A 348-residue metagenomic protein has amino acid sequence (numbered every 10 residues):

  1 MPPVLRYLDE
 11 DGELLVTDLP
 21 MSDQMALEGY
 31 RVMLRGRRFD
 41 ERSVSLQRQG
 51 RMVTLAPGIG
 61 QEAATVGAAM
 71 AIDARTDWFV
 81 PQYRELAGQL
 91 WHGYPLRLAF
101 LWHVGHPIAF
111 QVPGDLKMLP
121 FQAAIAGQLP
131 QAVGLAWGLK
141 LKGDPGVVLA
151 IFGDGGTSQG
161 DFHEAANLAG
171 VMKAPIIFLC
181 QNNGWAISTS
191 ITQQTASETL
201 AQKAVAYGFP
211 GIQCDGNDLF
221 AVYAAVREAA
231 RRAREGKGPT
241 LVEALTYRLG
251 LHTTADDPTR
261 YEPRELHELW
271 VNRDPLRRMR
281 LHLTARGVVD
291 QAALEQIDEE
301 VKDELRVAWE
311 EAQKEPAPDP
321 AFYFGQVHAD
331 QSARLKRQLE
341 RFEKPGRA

Functional and structural regions predicted by a protein language model:
M1-A64, G250, D257-T259, R264-A348: Conserved acidic/glycine
G12, R84, G216: Residues that form or immediately flank small-molecule/cofactor binding pockets and catalytic motifs
E13-L14, L86, N183-A186: A short, flexible beta-alpha/helix-coil linker loop
R38-E41, S45-M172, S190-A196, A201 (+1 more regions): Cofactor-binding active-site loop characterized by glycine-rich and histidine/acidic residues
Y83, A244-T246, V327: A general secondary-structure junction signal
F121, A126-K314: Glycine-rich ThDP/TPP pyrophosphate-binding loop and its adjacent helix/strand module within ThDP-dependent enzymes
